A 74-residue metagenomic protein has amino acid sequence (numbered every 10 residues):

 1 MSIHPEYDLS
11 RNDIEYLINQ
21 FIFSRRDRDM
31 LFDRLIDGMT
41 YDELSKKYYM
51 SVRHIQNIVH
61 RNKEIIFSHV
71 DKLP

Functional and structural regions predicted by a protein language model:
E6-Q20: Short, Lys/Arg-enriched N-terminal segment that forms or immediately precedes the first helix of a structured domain
Q20-D27: Short helix-coil-helix linker/hinge
D29-L31: Short alpha-helical "packing" element that flanks the helix-turn-helix/winged-helix DNA-binding module
R34-G38: Short helix-to-turn junction characteristic of helix-turn-helix DNA-binding domains, especially the helix
E43-Y48: Short alpha-helical "recognition helix" segments of helix-turn-helix
R53: Key DNA-contact positions within bacterial/archaeal DNA-binding proteins
K63-D71: C-terminal flanking helix
